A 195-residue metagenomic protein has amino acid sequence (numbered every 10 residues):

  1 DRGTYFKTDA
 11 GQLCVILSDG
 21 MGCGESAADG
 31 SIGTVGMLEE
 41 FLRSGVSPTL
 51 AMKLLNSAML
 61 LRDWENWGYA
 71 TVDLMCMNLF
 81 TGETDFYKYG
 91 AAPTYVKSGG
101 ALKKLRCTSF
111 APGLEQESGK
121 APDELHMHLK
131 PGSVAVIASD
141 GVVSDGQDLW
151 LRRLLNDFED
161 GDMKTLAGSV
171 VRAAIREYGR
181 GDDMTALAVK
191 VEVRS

Functional and structural regions predicted by a protein language model:
D1, N56-R62, A92-H126, K130 (+1 more regions): PP2C/PPM family metal-dependent serine/threonine protein phosphatase catalytic domain, recognizing the conserved
D1-M21, S26, I32-G36, P93-Y95 (+1 more regions): N-terminal entry segment of metal-dependent catalytic domains or homologous docking segments
D9, K88-G90, P131: Short loop/turn positions at the edges of beta-strands in beta-sheet-rich folds
D9-G11, L79-T81, R194: Short strand-connecting beta-turns/loops that link adjacent beta-strands
G11-L13, G82-E83, G132-V134: Conserved catalytic motifs of the protein kinase core domain
I16, K88, A135-I137: Residue-level marker for buried hydrophobic side chains located in beta-strands that build the well-ordered beta-sheet
G20-G45, K103, F110, Q116 (+3 more regions): Active-site-proximal, acidic helix/loop segment immediately C-terminal to a metal-coordinating Asp/Glu
A28-G99, A174-M184, A188-V189: Catalytic core of PPM/PP2C metal-dependent serine/threonine phosphatase domains
